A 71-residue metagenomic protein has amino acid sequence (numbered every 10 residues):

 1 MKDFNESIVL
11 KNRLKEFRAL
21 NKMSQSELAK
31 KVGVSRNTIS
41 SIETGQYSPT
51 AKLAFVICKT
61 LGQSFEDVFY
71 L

Functional and structural regions predicted by a protein language model:
M1-L20: A short, Lys/Arg-rich alpha-helix, primarily the initiator
N12, K22-M23, P49-K52: Residue-level signal for the short linker/turn that defines the boundary of a DNA-recognition helix
A19, K30, K59: Alpha-helical residues within the helix-turn-helix
K22-S41: Short alpha-helical DNA-recognition segment
S41, Y70-L71: Phosphate-coordinating loops and pocket residues in cytosolic domains that bind phosphorylated ligands
K52-D67: DNA major-groove recognition helix of helix-turn-helix/homeodomain DNA-binding modules
